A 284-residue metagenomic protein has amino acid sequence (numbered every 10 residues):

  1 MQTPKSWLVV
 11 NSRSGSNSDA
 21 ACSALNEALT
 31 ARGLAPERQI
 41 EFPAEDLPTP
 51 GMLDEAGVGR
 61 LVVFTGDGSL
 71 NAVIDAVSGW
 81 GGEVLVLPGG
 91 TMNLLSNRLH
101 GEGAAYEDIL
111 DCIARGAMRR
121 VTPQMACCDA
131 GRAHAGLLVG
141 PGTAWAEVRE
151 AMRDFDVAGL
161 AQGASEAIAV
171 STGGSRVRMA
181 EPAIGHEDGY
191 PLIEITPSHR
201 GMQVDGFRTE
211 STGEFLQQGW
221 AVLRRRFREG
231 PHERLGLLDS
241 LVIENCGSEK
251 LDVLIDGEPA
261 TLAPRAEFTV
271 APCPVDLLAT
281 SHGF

Functional and structural regions predicted by a protein language model:
M1-F64, N71, D75-G79, G103-A104 (+2 more regions): ATP/NTP phosphate-donor binding region
P4-L8, V84, D239-L241: Hydrophobic beta-strand segments of well-ordered beta-sheets in folded domains
V9, Q39, G81-G206: Catalytic core of DAGKc-family lipid kinases
S23-E27, S78-G79, E150-R153, W220-L223 (+1 more regions): Short, solvent-exposed amphipathic alpha-helical segments in soluble enzyme and RNA/protein-processing domains
A35, G57, R120-T122, L237: Short loop/turn motifs at secondary-structure junctions
F64-T65, L87: Short His-Asn-centered micro-motif
G68-L70, E249: Glycine-rich nucleotide phosphate-binding loop and flanking beta-alpha elements of Rossmann-like dinucleotide-binding
R208-F284: ATP/nucleoside-binding phosphotransfer catalytic cores, i.e., glycine-rich phosphate-binding loops
